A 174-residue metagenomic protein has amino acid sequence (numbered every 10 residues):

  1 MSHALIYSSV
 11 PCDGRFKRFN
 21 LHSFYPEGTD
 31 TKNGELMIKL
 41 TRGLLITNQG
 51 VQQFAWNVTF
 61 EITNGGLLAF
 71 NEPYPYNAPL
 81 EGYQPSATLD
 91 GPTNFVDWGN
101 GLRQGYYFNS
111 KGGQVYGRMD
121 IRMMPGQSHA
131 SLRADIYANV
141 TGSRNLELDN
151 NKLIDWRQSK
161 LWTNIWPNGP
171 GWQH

Functional and structural regions predicted by a protein language model:
M1-H174: Surface-exposed, beta-sheet-biased, low-hydrophobicity segments with strongly acidic/polar composition
